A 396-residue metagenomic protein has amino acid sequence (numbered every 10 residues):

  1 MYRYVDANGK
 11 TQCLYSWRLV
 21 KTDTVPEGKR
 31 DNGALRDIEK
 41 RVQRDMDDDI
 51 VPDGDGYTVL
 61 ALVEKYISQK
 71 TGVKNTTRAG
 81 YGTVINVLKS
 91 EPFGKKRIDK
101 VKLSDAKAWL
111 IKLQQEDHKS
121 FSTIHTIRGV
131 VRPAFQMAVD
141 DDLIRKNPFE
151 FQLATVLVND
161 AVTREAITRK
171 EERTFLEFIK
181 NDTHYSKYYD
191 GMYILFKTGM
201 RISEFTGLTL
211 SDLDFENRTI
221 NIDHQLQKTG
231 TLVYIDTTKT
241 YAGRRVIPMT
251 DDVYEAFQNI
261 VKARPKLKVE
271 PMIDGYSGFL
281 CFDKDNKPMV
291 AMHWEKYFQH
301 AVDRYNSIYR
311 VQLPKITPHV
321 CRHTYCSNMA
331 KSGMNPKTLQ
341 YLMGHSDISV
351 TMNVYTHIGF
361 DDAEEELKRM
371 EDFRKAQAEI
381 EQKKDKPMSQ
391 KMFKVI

Functional and structural regions predicted by a protein language model:
V5-A108, A263-Y276: N-terminal DNA-binding module of tyrosine recombinases/phage integrases
L14, R18, D23-T24, T219-N221 (+3 more regions): C-terminal catalytic core of Y-nucleophile DNA break-rejoin enzymes
E27, D31, I67-L143, A161 (+3 more regions): N-terminal core-binding DNA-recognition domain of tyrosine site-specific recombinases/integrases
H125, D140, I144-L208, E216 (+3 more regions): Basic, Lys/Arg- and aromatic-enriched nucleic-acid-binding interface segment
A154, L208-P265, P271-M272: Conserved tyrosine-mediated DNA breakage-rejoining catalytic core shared by Y-recombinases
V158, A166, L226, M343-R369: Catalytic-site neighborhood detector that most strongly recognizes the C-terminal catalytic loop/helix of tyrosine
E177-Y188, T198, I247, R264-F279 (+2 more regions): Short, basic (Lys/Arg/His-rich) helix/loop patches that form interaction surfaces in the mid-to-C-terminal regions
N217, G230, Y234-R244, D251-V253 (+1 more regions): C-terminal secondary-structure termini that scaffold catalytic or DNA-interacting sites
